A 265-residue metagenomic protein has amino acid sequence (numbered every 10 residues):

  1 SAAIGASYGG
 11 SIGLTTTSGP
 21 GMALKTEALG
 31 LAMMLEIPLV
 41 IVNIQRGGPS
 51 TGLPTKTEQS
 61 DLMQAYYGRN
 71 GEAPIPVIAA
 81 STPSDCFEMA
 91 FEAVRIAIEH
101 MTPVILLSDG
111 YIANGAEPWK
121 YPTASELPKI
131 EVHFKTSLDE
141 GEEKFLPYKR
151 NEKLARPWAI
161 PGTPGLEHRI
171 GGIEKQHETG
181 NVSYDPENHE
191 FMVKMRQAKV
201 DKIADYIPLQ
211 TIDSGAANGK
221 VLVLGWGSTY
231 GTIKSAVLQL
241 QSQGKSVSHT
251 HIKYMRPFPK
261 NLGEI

Functional and structural regions predicted by a protein language model:
S1-Y67, P76-A97, S242: Thiamine diphosphate
T16, E72, H249-I252: A generic, residue-level signal for flexible/boundary positions that often mark functional hotspots
G52, A73, A80, S183 (+1 more regions): A general structural-boundary detector
G68-G71, G215-A216: Short, flexible turn/loop "capping" segments at secondary-structure junctions
G71-P74, Q176-H177: A short small-residue
M89, V94-I265: Flexible, low-complexity linker and terminal segments
